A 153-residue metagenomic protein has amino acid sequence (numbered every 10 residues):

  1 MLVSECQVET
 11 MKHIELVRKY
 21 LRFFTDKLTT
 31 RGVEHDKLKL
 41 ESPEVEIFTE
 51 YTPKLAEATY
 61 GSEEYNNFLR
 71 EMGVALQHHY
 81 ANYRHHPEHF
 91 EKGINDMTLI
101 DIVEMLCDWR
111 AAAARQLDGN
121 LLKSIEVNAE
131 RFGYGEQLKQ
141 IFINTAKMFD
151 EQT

Functional and structural regions predicted by a protein language model:
M1-T153: Metal-dependent phosphohydrolase cores
